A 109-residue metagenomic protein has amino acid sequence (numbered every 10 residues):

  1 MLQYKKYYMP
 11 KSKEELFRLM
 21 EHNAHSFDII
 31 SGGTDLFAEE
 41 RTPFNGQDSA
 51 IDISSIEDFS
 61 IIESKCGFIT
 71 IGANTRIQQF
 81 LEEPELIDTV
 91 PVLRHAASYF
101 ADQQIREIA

Functional and structural regions predicted by a protein language model:
M1-A109: C-terminal structural segment of proteins
